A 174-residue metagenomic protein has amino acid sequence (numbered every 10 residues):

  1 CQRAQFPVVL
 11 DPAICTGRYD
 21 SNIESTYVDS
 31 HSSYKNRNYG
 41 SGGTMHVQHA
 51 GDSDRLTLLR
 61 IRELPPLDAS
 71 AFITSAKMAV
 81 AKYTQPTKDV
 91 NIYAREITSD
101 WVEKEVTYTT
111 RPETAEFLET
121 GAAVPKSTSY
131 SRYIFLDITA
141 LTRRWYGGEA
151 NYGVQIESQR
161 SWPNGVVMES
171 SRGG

Functional and structural regions predicted by a protein language model:
C1-F6: A surface-exposed beta-strand-loop module
V9-P66, E96-T98, V102, E113-E116 (+2 more regions): Flexible, small-residue-rich N-terminal segments that precede or flank a structured functional core
L10, I61, A76-M78, A94 (+2 more regions): Residue-level detector of buried hydrophobic side-chain packing in well-ordered secondary-structure elements
D52, L64-S75, W145-Y146: Extracellular/lumenal carbohydrate-interaction signature centered on repeated Trp-anchored short motifs
L59-I61, A71-T84: A short beta-strand element within beta-rich, extracytoplasmic domains of secreted/secretory-pathway proteins
S70, P86-V90, W145, S161-S171: Extracytoplasmic/secreted cell-surface and envelope-processing proteins
K82-A150: Beta-strand-rich interaction/scaffold domains
G148-S158: Short, surface-exposed ligand- or partner-binding patches at beta-edge/loop junctions that are enriched in aromatics
